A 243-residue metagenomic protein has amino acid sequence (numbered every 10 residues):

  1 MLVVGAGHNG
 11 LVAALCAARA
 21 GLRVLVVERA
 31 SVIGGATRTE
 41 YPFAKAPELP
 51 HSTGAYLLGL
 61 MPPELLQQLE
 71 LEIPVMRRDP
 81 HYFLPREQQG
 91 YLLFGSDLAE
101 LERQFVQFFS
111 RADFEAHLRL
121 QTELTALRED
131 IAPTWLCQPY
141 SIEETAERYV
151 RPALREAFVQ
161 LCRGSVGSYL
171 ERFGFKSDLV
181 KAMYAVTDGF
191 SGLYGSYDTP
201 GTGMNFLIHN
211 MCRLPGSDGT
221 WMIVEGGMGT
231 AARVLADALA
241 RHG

Functional and structural regions predicted by a protein language model:
M1-P133: N-terminal glycine-rich phosphate/pyrophosphate-binding loop and immediately adjacent elements
G5, T53, D198, G219-G226: Alpha-helix capping and helix-loop boundary segments enriched in small/acidic/polar residues
L60, L161, S165, T202 (+2 more regions): Conserved active-site and cofactor/substrate-binding residues in soluble primary-metabolism enzymes
L65, P200-T202: A short mid-domain helix/strand-loop element embedded in enzyme catalytic domains that forms or borders the active-site
Q88-T199: Rossmann-like flavin
Y184, T202-L207: P-loop NTPase motor domains
F206-G243: Helical element adjacent to the flavin cofactor pocket in flavoenzyme catalytic cores
